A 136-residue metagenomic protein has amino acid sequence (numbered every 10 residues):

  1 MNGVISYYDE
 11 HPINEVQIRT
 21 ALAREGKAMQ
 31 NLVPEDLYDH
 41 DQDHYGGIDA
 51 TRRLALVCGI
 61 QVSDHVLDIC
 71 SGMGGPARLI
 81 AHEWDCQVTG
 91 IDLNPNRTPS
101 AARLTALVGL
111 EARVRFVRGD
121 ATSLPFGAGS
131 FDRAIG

Functional and structural regions predicted by a protein language model:
M1-R24: N-terminal auxiliary segments of SAM/dcSAM-dependent transferases
K27-M29, H44-V62: Conserved alpha-helix/loop element of class I SAM-dependent methyltransferases that forms part of the SAM/SAH-binding
E35-Y45: Class I SAM-dependent methyltransferase Rossmann-like catalytic core, especially the SAM/SAH-binding loop
Y45, R133-G136: S-adenosyl-L-methionine-dependent methyltransferase catalytic core, i.e., the SAM/SAH-binding region
Q61, A112, G129: Structured loop/turn residues at beta-strand edges in well-structured enzyme cores
H65-I69, M73-S123: Class I SAM-dependent methyltransferase SAM/SAH-binding core
T122-A134: A short acidic, Gly/Pro-enriched loop at the edge of an enzyme's catalytic core that lines a small-molecule cofactor
